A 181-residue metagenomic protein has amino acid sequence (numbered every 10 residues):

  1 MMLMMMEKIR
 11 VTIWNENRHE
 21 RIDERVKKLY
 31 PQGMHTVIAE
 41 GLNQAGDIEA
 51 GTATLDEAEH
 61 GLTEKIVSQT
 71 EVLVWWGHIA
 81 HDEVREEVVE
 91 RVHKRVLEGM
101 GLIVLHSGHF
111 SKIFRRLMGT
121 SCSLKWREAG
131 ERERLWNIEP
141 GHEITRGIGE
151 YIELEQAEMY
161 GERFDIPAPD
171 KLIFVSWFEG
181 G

Functional and structural regions predicted by a protein language model:
M1-I9, G41-G46: Basic/polar N-terminal segments that are highly enriched at the extreme N-terminus, encompassing both cleavable
M6-K8, T70, P167-D170: Sequence-level motif detector for i,i+2 pairs with an aromatic at +2
E7-R21: Short beta-strand segments enriched in small/hydrophobic residues
W14, A53-L55, F174-W177: Conserved beta-strand termini and adjacent loop/short-helix elements that scaffold enzyme active sites in alpha/beta
E24: Local sequence-structure signature of Cys/Sec-based thiol-disulfide redox active-site neighborhoods
K27, P31-S111: Helical hinge/lid and interdomain linker segments adjacent to catalytic or ligand-binding clefts that mediate domain
E49, L124-G181: Catalytic beta-strand/loop cores that center a nucleophilic Ser/Cys/Thr and support acyl-enzyme chemistry
A80-E150: A glycine-rich, often tryptophan-bearing local segment used as a flexible ligand/cofactor-contacting loop or short
